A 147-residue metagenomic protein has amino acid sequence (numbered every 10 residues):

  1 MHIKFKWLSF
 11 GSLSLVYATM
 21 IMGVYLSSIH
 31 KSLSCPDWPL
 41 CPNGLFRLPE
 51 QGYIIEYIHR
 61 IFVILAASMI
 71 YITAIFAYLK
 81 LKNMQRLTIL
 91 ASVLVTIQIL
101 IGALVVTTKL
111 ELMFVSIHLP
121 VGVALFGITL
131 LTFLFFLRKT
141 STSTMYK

Functional and structural regions predicted by a protein language model:
M1-K147: Polytopic transmembrane helical bundles with strong interfacial aromatic enrichment
